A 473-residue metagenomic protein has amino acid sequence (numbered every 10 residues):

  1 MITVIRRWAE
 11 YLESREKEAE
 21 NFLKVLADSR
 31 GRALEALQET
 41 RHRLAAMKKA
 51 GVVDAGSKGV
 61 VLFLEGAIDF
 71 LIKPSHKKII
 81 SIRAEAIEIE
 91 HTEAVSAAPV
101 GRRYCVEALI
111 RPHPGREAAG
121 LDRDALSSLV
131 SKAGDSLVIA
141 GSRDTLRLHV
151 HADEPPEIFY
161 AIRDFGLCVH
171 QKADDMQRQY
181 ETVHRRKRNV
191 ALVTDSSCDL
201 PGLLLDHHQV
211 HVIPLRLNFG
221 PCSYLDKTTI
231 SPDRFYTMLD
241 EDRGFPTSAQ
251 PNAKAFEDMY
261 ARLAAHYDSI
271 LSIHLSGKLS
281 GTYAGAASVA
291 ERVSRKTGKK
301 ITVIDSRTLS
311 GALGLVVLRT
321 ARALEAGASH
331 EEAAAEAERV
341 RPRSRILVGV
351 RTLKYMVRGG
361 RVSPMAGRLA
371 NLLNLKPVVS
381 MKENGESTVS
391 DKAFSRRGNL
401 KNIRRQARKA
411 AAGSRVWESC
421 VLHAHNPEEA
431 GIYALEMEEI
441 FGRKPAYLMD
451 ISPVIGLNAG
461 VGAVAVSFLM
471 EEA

Functional and structural regions predicted by a protein language model:
M1-I2, Y267-S272, T297-I304: Short, flexible active-site-proximal loops enriched in glycine and acidic residues
R6, E10-T145, Q179, R185-N189 (+7 more regions): Mixed-charge interfacial surface used for oligomerization/domain docking and macromolecular partner engagement
D144-A152: A generic structural motif
A152-P156, M470-E472: Helix N-cap motif at beta-to-alpha junctions
E154-H170: Charge-rich, low-aromatic oligomerization/scaffolding segments with amphipathic character
V190-D195, I273: Short, hydrophobic/glycine-enriched beta-strand segments
V193-A255: N-terminal glycine-rich anion-binding loop in soluble enzyme alpha/beta folds
E241-G244, Q250-S288, A334, R341: Glycine-rich phosphate- or other oxyanion-binding loops that anchor nucleotides, phosphorylated ligands
